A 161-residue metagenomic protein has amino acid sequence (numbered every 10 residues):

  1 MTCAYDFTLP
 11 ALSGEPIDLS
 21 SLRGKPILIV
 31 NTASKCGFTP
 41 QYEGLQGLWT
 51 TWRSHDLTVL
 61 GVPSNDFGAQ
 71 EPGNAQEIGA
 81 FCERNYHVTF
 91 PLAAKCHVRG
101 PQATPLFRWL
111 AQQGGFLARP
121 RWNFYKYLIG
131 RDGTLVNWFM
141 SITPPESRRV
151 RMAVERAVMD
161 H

Functional and structural regions predicted by a protein language model:
M1-S20, P40, G44, T104: N-terminal "domain-start" segment that seeds a small globular fold
L22, A33-L45, S64-F67, E71-P72 (+2 more regions): Short, thiol/selenol-centered motifs that function as redox-active sites or metal-ligating centers
K25-P26, K35, T39-N65, C82-Y86: Conserved helix-turn-beta segment immediately C-terminal to the redox Cys motif in thioredoxin-like folds
D56-N74, T89-G100: Thiol-based oxidoreductase modules, predominantly thioredoxin-like and allied folds used for disulfide exchange
Q76-N123: Short, internal strand/loop/helix patches that form the active-site neighborhood or redox-interaction surface
R108, Q112-H161: Thiol-/selenol-based redox modules, centered on thioredoxin-like and closely related oxidoreductase domains
